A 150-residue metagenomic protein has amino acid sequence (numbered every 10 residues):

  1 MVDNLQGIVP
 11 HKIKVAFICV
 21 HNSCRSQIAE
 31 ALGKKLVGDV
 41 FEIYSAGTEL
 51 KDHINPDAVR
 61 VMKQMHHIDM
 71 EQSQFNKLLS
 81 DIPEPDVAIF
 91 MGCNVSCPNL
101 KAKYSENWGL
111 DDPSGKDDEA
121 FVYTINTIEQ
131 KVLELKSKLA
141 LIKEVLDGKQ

Functional and structural regions predicted by a protein language model:
V2-Q150: Short polar/charged helix/loop
